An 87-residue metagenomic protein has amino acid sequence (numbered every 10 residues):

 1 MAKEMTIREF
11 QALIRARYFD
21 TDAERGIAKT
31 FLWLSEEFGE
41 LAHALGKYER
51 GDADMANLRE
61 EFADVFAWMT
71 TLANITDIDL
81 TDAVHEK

Functional and structural regions predicted by a protein language model:
M1-F62, F66-K87: Flexible "arm" and connector segments at domain edges
